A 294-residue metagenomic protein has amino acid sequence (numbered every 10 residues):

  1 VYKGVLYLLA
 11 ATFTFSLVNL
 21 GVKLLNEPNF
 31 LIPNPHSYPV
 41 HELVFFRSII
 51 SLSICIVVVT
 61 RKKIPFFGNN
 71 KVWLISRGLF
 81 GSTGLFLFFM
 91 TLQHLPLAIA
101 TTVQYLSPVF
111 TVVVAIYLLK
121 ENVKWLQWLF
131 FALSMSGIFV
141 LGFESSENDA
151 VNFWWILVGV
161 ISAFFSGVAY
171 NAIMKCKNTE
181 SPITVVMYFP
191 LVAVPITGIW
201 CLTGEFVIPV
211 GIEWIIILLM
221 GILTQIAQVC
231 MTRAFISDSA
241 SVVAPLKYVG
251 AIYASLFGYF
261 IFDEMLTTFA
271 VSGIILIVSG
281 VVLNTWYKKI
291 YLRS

Functional and structural regions predicted by a protein language model:
V1-L6, V109-F164, N178, V278-S294: Juxtamembrane helix-loop boundary signature in multi-pass membrane transporters
V1-P39, D149-K175, S294: Glycine-/small-residue-enriched transmembrane alpha-helix faces in small-molecule transporters and effluxers
G4-A10, V59-L87, F153-S162, I208-I226: Loop-to-transmembrane-helix transition segments
T12-S16, L20, I49, I56 (+10 more regions): Hydrophobic/small/kink-forming positions within alpha-helical transmembrane segments of polytopic membrane proteins
P33-F80, F165-A169, Y188-T203: Transmembrane alpha-helices of multi-pass small-molecule transport proteins
E42, I49, F89-N122, A240-G258: Specific alpha-helical transmembrane segments that line the substrate/conduction pathway and gating interfaces
A100-L106, C176-V192, Q228-F260: Helix-helix packing/entry segments at the starts of transmembrane helices
I252-S294: C-terminal-most transmembrane helix of multi-pass membrane proteins
